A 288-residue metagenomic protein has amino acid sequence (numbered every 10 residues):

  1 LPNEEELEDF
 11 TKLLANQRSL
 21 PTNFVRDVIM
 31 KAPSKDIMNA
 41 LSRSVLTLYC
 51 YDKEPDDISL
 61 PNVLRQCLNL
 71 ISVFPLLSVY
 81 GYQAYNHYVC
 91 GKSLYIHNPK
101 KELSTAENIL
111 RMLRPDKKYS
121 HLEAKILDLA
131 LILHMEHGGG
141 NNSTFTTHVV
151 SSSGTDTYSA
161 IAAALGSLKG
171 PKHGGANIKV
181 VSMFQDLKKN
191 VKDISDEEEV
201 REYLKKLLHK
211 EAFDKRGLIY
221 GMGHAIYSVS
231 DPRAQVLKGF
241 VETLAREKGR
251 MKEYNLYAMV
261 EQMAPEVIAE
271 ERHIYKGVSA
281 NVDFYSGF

Functional and structural regions predicted by a protein language model:
L1-F288: Hydrophobic alpha-helical bundle cores within soluble ligand-binding/oligomerization subdomains
